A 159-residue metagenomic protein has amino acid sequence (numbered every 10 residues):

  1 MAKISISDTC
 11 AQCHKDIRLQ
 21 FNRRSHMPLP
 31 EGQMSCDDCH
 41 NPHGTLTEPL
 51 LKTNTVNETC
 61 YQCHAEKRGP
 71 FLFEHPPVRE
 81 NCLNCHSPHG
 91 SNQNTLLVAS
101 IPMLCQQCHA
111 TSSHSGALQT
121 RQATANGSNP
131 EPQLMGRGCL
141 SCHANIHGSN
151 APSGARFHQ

Functional and structural regions predicted by a protein language model:
M1-Q159: Short sequence/structural segments immediately N-terminal
